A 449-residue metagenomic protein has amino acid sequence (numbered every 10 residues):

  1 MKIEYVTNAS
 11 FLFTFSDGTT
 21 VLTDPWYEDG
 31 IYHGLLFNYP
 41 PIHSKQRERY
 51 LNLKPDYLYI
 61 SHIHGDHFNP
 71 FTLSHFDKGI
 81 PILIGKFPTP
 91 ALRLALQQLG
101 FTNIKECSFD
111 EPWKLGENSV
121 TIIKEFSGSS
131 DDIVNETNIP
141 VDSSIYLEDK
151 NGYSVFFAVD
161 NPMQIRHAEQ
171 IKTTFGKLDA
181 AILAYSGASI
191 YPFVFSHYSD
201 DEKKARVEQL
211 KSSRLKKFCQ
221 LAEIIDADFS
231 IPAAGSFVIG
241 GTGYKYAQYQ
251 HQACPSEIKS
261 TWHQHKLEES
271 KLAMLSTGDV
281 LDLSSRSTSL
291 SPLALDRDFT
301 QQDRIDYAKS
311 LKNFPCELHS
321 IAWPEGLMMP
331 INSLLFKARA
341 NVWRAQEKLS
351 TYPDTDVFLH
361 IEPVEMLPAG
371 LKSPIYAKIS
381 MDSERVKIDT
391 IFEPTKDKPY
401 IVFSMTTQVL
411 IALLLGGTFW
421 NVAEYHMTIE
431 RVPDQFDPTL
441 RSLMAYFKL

Functional and structural regions predicted by a protein language model:
G18-I63, P70-K78, K86, S130-D131 (+1 more regions): Pre-active-site segment of Zn-dependent metallo-hydrolases
L22-D24, P55-D66, L83-K86, F156-P162 (+4 more regions): Active-site neighborhood of phospho(di)ester-bond hydrolases with catalytic His/Asp-centered motifs
P25-G30, G34-L36, I123-G152, N161 (+4 more regions): Active-site-proximal loop/helix segment associated with metal-binding centers of metalloenzymes
E28-G30, I63-F68, P90-L92, E111-K114 (+3 more regions): Active-site environment of divalent metal-dependent phosphoester hydrolases
N69-D77, L94, G243-A247: Metal-dependent catalytic neighborhoods of phosphoester/phosphodiester hydrolases
G85-G152, S260: Metallo-beta-lactamase
I165-H265: Cap/insert and terminal regions of metallo-dependent hydrolase folds
L281-L449: Feature captures hydrophobic
